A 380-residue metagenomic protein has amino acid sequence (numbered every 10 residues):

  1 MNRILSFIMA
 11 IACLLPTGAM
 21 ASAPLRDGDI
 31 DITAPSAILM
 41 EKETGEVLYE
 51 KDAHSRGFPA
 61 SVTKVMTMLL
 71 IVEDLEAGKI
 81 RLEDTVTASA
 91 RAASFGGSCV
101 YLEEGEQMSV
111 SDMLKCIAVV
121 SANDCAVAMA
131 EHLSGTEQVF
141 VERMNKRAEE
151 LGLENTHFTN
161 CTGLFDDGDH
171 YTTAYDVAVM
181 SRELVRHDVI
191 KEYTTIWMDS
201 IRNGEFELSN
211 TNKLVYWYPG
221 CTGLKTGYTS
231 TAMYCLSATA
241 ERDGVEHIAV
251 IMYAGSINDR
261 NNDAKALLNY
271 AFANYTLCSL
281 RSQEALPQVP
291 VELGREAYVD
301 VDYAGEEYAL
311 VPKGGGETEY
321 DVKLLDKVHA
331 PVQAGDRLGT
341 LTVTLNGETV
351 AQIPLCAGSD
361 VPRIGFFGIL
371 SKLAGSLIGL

Functional and structural regions predicted by a protein language model:
N2-A21: Sec-dependent N-terminal signal peptides of Gram-positive bacterial secreted proteins and lipoproteins
A19-V179, L184-D188: Active-site-adjacent loops and short helices of periplasmic peptidoglycan-processing enzymes
L153-H157, G168-L380: Domain-terminus/edge residues, biased toward the C-terminal soluble/receptor-binding domains of extracytoplasmic
